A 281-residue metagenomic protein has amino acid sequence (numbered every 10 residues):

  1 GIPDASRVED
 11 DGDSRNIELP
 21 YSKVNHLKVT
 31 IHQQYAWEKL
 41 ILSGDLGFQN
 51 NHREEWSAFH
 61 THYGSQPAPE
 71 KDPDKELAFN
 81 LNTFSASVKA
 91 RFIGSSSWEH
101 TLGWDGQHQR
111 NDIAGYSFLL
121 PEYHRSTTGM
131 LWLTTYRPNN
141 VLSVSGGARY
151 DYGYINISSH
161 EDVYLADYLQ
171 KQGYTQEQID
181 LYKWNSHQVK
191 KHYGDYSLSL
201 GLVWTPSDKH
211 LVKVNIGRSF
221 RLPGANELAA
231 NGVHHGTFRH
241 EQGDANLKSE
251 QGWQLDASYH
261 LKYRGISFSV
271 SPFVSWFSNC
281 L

Functional and structural regions predicted by a protein language model:
G1-L281: Outer-membrane beta-barrel proteins, especially TonB-dependent receptors
